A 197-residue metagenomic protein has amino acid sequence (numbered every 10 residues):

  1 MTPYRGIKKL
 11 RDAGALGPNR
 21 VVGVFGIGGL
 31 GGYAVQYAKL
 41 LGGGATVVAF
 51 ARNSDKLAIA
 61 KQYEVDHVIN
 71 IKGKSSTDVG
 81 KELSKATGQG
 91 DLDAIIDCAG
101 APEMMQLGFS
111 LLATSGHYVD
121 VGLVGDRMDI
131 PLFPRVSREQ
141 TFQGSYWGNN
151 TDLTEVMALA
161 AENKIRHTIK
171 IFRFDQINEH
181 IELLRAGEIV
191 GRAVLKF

Functional and structural regions predicted by a protein language model:
M1-K74: Mid-domain Rossmann-like dinucleotide-binding core that forms the NAD(H)/NADP(H) cofactor-binding site
A45, G116-H117: Glycine-centered, small-residue-biased loops immediately flanking beta-strands in adenine/cofactor-binding cores
S76-Q89: Short amphipathic alpha-helix with an adjacent loop that forms part of the alpha/beta core around
D93-I96, V119: N-terminal Rossmann-like NAD(P) cofactor-binding module of classical short-chain dehydrogenase/reductase
I96-C98, F197: Short, well-ordered coil/turn residues at beta-beta hairpins and beta-strand->alpha-helix junctions within
Q106-L107, N150-F197: C-terminal hydrophobic helical "lid"/dimerization subdomain of Rossmann-like NAD(P)H-dependent oxidoreductases
L112-T114: Helix-to-beta-strand junctions that scaffold the AdoMet/dcAdoMet cofactor pocket in Class I SAM-dependent enzymes
G122-E139, S145, N150-A158: Rossmann-fold NAD(P)-binding glycine/threonine-rich loop
